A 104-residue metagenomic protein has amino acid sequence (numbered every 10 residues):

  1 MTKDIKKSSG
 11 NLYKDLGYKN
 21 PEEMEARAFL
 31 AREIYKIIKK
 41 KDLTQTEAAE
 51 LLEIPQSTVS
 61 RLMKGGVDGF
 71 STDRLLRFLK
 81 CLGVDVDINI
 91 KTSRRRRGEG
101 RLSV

Functional and structural regions predicted by a protein language model:
M1-A31, R96-V104: N-terminal flexible/basic segments that precede or flank functional cores
R27-D42: Short, amphipathic alpha-helical "recognition" segments used to contact nucleic acids or chromatin
I38, A49, L79: The alpha-helix within a helix-turn-helix
L43-S60: Short alpha-helical DNA-recognition segment
M63: DNA major-groove recognition helix of helix-turn-helix
G66-S71: Short, solvent-exposed alpha-helical "recognition" segments
T72-N89: DNA major-groove recognition helix of helix-turn-helix/homeodomain DNA-binding modules
I90-R96: Short amphipathic recognition helices of helix-turn-helix/homeodomain-type DNA-binding modules
